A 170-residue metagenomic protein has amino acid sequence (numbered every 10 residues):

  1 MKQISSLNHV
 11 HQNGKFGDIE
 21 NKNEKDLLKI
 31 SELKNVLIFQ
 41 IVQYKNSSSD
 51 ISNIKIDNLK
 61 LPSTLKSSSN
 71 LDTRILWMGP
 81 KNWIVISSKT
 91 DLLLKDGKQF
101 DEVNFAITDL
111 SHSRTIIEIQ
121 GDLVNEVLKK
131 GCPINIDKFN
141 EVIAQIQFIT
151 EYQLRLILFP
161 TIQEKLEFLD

Functional and structural regions predicted by a protein language model:
M1-D170: Basic, glycine/lysine-rich polyanion-binding surfaces/domains
